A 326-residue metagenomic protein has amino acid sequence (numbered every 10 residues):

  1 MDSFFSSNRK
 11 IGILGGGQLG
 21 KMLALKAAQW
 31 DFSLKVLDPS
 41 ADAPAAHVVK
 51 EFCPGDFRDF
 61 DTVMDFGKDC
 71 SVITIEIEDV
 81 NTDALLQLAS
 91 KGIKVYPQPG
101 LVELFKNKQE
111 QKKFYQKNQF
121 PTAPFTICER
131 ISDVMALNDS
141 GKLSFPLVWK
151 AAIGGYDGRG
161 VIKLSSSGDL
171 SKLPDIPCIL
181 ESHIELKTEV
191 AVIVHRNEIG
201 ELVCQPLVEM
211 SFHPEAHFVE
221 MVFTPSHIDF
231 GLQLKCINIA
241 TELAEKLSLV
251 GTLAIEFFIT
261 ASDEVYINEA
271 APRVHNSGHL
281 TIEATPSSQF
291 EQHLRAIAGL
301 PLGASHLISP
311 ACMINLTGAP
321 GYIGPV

Functional and structural regions predicted by a protein language model:
M1-K106, E110, S132: ATP-binding N-terminal substructure of ATP-dependent carboxylate-amine bond-forming enzymes
L34, T122, C178: Hydrophobic anchor at the start of a short beta-strand that flanks the dinucleotide cofactor-binding loop
F60-D69, M135-K142, G168-S171: Short amphipathic alpha-helix with an adjacent loop that forms part of the alpha/beta core around
Q98-V161, S167: A conserved helix-loop-beta module that forms one wall/lid of the active-site cleft in ATP-utilizing catalytic domains
G160-I255, I259-S262: Internal nucleotide-binding/catalytic subdomain
E215-S226, E269-I282: Short, flexible active-site loops
L234-I255, A261, A271-A319, I323: Active-site "cap" helix and flanking loop/linker of ATP-utilizing ligase/carboxylase catalytic domains
